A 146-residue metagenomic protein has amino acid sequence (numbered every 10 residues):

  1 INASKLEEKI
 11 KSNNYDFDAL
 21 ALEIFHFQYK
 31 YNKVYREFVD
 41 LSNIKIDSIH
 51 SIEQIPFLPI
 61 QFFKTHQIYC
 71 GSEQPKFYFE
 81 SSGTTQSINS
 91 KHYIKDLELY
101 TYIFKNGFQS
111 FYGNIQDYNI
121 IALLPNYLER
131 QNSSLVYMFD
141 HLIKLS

Functional and structural regions predicted by a protein language model:
I1-E80, Q86-Q116, I121: Nucleotide 5′-phosphate-binding alpha/beta core
S110-D140: Conserved AMP-binding loop of ANL adenylate-forming enzymes
H141-S146: Loop-centered beta-sheet repeat module
